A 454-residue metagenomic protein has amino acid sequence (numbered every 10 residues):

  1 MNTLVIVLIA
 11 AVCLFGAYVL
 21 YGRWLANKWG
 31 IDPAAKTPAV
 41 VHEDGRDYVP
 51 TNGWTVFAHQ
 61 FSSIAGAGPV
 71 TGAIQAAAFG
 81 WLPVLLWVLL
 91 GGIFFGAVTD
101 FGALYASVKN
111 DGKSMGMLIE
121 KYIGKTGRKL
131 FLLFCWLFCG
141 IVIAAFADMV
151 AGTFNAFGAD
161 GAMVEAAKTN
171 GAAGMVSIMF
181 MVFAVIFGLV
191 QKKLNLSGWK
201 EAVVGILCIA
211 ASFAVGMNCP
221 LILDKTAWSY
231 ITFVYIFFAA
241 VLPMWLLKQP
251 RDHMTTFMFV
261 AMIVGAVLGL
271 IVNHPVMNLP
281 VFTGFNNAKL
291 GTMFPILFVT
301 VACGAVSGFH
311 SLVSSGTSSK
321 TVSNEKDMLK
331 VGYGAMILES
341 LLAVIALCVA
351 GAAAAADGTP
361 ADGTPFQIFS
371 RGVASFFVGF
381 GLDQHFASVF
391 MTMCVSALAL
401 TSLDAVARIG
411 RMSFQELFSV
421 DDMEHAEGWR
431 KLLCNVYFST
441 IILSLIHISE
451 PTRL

Functional and structural regions predicted by a protein language model:
N2-V19, A76-A106, G116, A172-F180 (+4 more regions): Extracellular loop-to-transmembrane helix junctions
G16-V70, T256, T292, I296: Membrane-interface "cap" regions at the ends of multi-pass membrane proteins
R23-V49, Q75, L89, V98-G127 (+5 more regions): Flexible loop linkers connecting adjacent transmembrane helices in multi-pass alpha-helical membrane transporters
N52-G68, K225-L242, M254-T256, G265-P275 (+5 more regions): Hydrophobic, membrane-embedded alpha-helices of multi-pass small-molecule transporters
A67-I74, G91-T99, A103, S107-D111 (+3 more regions): Membrane-helix boundary/coupling elements in multi-pass transport proteins
G188-K193, L207-Y230, F238-A240, W245 (+2 more regions): Hydrophobic alpha-helical segments and their helix-loop junctions in multi-pass secondary transporters
L270-F285, I337-G372: Extracellular/periplasmic helix-exit of transmembrane alpha-helices
S444-T452: Residue-level detector of conserved catalytic or cofactor/ligand-binding positions in enzyme active sites
